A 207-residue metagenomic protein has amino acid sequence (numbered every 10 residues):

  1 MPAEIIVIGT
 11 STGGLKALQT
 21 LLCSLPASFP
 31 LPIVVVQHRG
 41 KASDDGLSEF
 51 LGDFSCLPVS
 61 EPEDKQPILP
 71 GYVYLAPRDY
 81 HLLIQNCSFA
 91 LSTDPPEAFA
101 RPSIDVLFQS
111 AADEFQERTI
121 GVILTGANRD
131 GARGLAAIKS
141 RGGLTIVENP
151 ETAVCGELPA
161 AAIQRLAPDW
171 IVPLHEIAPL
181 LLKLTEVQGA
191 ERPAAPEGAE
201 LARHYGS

Functional and structural regions predicted by a protein language model:
M1-S207: Conserved acid/base catalytic micro-environments in cytosolic active-site loops
